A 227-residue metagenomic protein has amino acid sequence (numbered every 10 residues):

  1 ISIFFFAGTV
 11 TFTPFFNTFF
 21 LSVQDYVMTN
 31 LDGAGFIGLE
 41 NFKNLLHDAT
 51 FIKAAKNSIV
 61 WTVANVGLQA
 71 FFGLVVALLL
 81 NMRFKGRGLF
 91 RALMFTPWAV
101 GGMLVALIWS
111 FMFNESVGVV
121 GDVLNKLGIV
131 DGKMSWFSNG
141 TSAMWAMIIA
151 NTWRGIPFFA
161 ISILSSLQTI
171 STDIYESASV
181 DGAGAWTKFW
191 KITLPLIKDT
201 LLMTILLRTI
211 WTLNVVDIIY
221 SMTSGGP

Functional and structural regions predicted by a protein language model:
I1-P227: A structural signal for multi-pass alpha-helical bundles of membrane permease subunits that mediate small-molecule
